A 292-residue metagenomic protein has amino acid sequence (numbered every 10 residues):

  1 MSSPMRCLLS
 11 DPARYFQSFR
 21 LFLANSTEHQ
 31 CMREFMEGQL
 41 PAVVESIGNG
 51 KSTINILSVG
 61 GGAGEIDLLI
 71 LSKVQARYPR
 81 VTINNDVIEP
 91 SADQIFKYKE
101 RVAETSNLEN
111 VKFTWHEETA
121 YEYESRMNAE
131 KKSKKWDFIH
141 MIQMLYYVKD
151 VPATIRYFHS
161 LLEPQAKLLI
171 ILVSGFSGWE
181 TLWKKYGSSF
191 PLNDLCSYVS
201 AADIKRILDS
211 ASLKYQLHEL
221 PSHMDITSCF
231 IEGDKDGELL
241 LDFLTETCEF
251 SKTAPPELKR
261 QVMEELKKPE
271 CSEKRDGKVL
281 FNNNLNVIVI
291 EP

Functional and structural regions predicted by a protein language model:
M1-K51: Class I SAM-dependent methyltransferase Rossmann-like catalytic core, especially the SAM/SAH-binding loop
G50-K51, A129-K135: Glycine-rich phosphate-binding loop signature in dinucleotide/nucleotide-binding domains
I54-R126: Class I SAM-dependent methyltransferase SAM/SAH-binding core
Y98-E100, M127-A129, E180-K184, C229-I231: Short aromatic-enriched loop/helix-cap "lid" or pocket-rim segments at secondary-structure transitions that line
S133, V199, D209, K214-P292: Conserved Class I S-adenosyl-L-methionine
K134-P152: A short SAM/SAH-binding and catalytic strip from SAM-dependent methyltransferases
P152-K167: A short glycine-rich, Lys/Arg-flanked "PGG" loop and its adjoining helix->strand segment in the class I
A166-C196: Conserved class I S-adenosyl-L-methionine
